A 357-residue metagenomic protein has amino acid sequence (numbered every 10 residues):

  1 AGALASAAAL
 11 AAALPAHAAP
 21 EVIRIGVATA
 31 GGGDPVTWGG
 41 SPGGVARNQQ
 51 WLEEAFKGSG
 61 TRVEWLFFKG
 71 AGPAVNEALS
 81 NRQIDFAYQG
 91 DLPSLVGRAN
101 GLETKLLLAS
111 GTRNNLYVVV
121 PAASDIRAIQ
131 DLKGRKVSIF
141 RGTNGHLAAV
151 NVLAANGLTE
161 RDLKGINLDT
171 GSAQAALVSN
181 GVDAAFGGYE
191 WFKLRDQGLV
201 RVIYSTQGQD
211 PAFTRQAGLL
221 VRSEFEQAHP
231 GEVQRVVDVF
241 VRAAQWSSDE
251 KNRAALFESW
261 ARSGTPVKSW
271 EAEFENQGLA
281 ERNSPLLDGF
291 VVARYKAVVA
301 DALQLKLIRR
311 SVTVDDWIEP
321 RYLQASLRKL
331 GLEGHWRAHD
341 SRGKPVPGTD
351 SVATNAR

Functional and structural regions predicted by a protein language model:
V22-N48, G142: Extracytoplasmic "Venus flytrap"
V27-T29, K69-G72, R82-L95, T143-N144 (+6 more regions): Beta->alpha turn/N-cap motifs
G33, A228-V312: Secondary-structure end/capping motifs
W65-E77, G90, L158-V178: Short helix-initiation/N-cap motifs at beta->coil->alpha
Y88-N100, V150-N151, A155, V182-V202 (+2 more regions): A ligand-binding cleft/hinge motif common to bilobed small-molecule-binding domains
P121-K136, Q227-G231: Flexible hinge/capping segments at coil-to-helix
I166, S172-G264: Pocket-lining segment of extracytoplasmic ligand-binding domains
A300-R357: Conserved C-terminal helix/tail region of periplasmic/extracytoplasmic solute-binding proteins
